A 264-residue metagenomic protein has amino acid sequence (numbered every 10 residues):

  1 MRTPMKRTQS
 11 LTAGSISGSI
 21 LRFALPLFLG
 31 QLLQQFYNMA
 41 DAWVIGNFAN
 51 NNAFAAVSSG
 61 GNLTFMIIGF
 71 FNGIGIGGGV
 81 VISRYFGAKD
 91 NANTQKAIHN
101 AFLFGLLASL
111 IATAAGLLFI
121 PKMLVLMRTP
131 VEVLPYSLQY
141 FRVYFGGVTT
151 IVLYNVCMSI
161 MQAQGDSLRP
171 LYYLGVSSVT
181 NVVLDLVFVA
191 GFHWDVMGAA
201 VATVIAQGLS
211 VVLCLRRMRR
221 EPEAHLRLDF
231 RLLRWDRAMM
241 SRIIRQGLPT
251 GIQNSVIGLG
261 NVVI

Functional and structural regions predicted by a protein language model:
M1-A24, I82-T149, G191-G247: Short alpha-helical transmembrane segments in multi-pass integral membrane proteins
L25, D41, G78-G79, F119-I120 (+5 more regions): Hydrophobic/aromatic residues in alpha-helical transmembrane segments
F28-V80, Y144-I151, S241-I264: Transmembrane helix-bundle signature of multi-pass secondary active exporters and lipid flippases
M39, F48-N51, Y85-A88, A163-Q164 (+1 more regions): Helix-loop interface residues and adjacent transmembrane-helix termini in multi-pass membrane transporters, primarily
F54-A114, I151-P170, N261: Small-residue-rich hydrophobic transmembrane alpha-helices
M66, T113, N181-L186, V211-L215: Hydrophobic transmembrane alpha-helices of multi-pass small-molecule transporters
G105, I160-L184, M197, V201-V204: Alpha-helical transmembrane segments of multi-pass membrane transporters/permeases
